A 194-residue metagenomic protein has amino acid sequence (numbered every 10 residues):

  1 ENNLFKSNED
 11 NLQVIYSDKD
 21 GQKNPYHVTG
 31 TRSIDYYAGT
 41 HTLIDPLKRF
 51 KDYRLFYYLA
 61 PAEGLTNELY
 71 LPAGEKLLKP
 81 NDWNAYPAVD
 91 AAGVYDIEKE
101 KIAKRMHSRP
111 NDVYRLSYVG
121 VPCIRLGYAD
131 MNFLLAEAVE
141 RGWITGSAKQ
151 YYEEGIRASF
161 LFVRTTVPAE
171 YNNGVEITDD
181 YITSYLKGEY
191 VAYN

Functional and structural regions predicted by a protein language model:
E1-V167: Structured, solvent-exposed acidic/aromatic patches
F160-N194: C-terminal functional modules
